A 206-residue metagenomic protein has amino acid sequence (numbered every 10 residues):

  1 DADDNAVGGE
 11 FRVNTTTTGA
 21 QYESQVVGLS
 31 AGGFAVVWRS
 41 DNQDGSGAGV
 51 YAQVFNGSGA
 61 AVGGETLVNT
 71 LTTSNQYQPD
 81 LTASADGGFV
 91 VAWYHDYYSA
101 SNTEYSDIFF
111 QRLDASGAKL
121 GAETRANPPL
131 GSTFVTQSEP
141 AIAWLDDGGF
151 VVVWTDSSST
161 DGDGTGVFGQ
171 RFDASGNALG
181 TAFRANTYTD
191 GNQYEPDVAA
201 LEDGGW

Functional and structural regions predicted by a protein language model:
D1-W206: Extracellular, repeat-based ectodomains that mediate carbohydrate processing or recognition
